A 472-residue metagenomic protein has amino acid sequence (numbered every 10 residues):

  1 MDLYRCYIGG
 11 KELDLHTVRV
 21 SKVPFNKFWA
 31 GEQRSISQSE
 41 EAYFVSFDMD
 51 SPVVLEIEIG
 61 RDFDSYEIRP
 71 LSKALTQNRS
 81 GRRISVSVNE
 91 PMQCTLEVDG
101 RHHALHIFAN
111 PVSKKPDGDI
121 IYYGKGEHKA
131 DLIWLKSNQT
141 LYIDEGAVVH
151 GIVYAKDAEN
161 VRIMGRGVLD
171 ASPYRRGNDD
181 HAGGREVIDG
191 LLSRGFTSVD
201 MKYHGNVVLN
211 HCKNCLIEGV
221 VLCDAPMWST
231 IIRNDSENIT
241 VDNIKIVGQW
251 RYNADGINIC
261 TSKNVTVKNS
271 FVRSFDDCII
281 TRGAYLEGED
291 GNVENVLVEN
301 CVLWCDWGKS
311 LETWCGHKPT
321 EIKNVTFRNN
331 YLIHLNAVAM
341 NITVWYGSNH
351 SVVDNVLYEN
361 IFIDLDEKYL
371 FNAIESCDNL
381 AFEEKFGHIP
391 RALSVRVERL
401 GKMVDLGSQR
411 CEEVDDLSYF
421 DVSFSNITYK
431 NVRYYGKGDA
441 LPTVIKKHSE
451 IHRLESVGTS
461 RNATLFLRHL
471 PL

Functional and structural regions predicted by a protein language model:
M1-D117: Beta-strand-enriched, solvent-exposed domains that form extended recognition/catalytic surfaces
L3-K11, L15, G219-V220, D224-T240: Aromatic- and glycine-enriched pocket-lining scaffold segments that form the walls of small-molecule binding clefts
R82-V88, H128-T140, V148-M164, S172-N214 (+4 more regions): Extracellular beta-strand-rich solenoid/capping regions of secreted or surface-exposed proteins that bind or remodel
N110-I133: An acidic-aromatic substrate-binding cleft motif
N138-T140, E145, E159-D170, K213-D224 (+9 more regions): Right-handed parallel beta-helix
I152, N206, S229, A254-G256 (+6 more regions): Structural detector of coil-to-beta-strand junctions
D235, S262, D277, R282-A284 (+3 more regions): Active-site beta-loop-alpha junctions enriched in small/polar residues
N336-L472: Extracellular beta-rich repeat passengers
